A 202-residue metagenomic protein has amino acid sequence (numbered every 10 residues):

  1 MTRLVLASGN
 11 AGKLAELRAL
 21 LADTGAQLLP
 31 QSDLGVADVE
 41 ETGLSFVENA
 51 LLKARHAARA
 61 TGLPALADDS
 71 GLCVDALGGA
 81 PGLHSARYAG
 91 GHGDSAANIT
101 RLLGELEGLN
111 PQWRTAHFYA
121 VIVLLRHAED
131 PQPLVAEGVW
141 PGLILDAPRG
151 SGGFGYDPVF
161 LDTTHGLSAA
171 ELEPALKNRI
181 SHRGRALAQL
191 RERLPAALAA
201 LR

Functional and structural regions predicted by a protein language model:
T2-V5, A11-R202: Anionic-ligand binding patches
